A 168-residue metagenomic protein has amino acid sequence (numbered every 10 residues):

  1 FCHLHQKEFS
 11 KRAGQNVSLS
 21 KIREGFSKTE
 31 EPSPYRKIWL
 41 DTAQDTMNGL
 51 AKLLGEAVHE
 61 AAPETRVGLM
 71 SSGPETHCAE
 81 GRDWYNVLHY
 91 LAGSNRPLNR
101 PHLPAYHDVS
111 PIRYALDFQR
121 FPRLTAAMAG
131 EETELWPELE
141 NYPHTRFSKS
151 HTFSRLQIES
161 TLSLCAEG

Functional and structural regions predicted by a protein language model:
F1-F118: Polysaccharide-binding and catalytic clefts of secreted carbohydrate-active enzymes
F26-R36, F121-H151: Active-site clefts of carbohydrate-active enzymes
E56, R123, E159: Active-site phosphate/pyrophosphate- and oxyanion-stabilizing loops and adjacent acidic/basic residues in soluble
A62-V67, E131-E134, A166-E167: Loop/turn elements at helix/coil->beta-strand transitions in domains of secreted/extracellular proteins
V87-N95, P122-E132, L162-C165: Acidic (Asp/Glu)-rich catalytic clusters
P101-A105, E138-G168: Substrate-binding cleft of secreted/luminal carbohydrate-active enzymes
